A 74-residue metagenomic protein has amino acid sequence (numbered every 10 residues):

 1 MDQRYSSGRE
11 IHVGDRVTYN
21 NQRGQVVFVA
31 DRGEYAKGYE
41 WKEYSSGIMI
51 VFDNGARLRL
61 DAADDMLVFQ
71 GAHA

Functional and structural regions predicted by a protein language model:
M1-R16: Mixed-charge, Lys/Arg-rich low-complexity intrinsically disordered regions
G8, N20-N21, N54: Residue-level detection of beta-strand-connecting loop/turn positions
I11-V13, E43-G47: A short, compositionally biased
D15-Q25: Short coil-to-beta-strand transition motifs
R23-A36: Short beta-strand-centered aromatic/proline hotspots
Y35-Y44: Tryptophan-rich substrate-binding surfaces of secreted polymer-degrading and adhesive proteins
I48-A74: Intrinsically disordered, low-complexity, charged/polar segments
